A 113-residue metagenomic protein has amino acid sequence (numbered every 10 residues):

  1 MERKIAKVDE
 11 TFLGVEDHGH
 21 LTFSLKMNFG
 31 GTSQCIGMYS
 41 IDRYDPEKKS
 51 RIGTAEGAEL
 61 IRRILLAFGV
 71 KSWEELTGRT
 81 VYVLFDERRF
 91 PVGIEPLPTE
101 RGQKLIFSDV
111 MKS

Functional and structural regions predicted by a protein language model:
M1-S113: Short beta-rich binding modules
